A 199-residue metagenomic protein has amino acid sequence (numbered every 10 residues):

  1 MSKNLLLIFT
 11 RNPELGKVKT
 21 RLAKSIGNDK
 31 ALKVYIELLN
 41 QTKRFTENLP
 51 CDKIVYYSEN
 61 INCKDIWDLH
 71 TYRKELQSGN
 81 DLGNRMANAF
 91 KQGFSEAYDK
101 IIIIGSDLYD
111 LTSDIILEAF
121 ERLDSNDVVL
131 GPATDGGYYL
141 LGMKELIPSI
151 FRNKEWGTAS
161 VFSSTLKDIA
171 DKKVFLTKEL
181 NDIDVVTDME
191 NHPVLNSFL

Functional and structural regions predicted by a protein language model:
M1-R21: N-terminal nucleotide-binding beta1-loop-alpha1 segment
K33-C51: A short, N-terminal amphipathic alpha-helix
P50-Y72: Acidic donor-binding segment of Leloir-type glycosyltransferases
D68-K100, T158: Short phosphate-binding loop-to-helix
I102-I104: Short aromatic-hydrophobic micro-motifs that form the base-stacking/packing surface for donor nucleotide recognition
L111-G137: Conserved donor-nucleotide/metal-binding helix-loop-beta segment in metal-dependent transferases, i.e., the alpha-helix
I147-L166: Short, glycine-/small-residue-rich phosphate/pyrophosphate-handling segment
S163-L199: Conserved alpha/beta core of the MobA/IspD/sugar-nucleotide pyrophosphorylase nucleotidyltransferase superfamily
